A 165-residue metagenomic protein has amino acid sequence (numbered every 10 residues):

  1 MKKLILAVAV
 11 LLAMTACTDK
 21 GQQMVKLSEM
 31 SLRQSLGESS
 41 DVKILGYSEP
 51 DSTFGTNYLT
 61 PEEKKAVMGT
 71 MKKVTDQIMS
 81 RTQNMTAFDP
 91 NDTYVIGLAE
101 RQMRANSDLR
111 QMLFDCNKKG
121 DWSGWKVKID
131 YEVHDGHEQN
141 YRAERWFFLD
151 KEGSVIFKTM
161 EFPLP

Functional and structural regions predicted by a protein language model:
L4-M14: Sec-dependent N-terminal signal peptides
C17-P165: Cystatin/cathelin-like cysteine-protease inhibitor module
